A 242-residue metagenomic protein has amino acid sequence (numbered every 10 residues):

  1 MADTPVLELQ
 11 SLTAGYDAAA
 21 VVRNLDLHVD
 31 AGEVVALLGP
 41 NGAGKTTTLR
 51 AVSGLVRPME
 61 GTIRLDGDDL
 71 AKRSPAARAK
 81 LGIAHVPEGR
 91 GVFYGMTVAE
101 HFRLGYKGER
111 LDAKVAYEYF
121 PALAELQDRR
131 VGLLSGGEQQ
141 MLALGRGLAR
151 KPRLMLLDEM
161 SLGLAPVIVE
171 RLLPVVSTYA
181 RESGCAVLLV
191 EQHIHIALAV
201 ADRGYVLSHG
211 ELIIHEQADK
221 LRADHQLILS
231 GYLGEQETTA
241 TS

Functional and structural regions predicted by a protein language model:
L7, V22-N24: Conserved structural motif at the start of ABC-family nucleotide-binding domains
L38-P40: The feature captures the beta-strand-to-loop junction immediately N-terminal to the Walker
S53: Helix-to-loop junction immediately C-terminal to a conserved catalytic motif
R57, D69-R90, A113, E125-D128 (+1 more regions): ABC ATPase NBD coupling module
R130-L134, E138: Conserved ABC ATPase signature
G147-L148: ABC ATPase C-loop
V169-S183: Helical segment within the ABC ATPase nucleotide-binding domain
V200, V206-E211, H215, A223-S242: C-terminal boundary and immediately downstream tail of ABC-type ATPase nucleotide-binding domains
